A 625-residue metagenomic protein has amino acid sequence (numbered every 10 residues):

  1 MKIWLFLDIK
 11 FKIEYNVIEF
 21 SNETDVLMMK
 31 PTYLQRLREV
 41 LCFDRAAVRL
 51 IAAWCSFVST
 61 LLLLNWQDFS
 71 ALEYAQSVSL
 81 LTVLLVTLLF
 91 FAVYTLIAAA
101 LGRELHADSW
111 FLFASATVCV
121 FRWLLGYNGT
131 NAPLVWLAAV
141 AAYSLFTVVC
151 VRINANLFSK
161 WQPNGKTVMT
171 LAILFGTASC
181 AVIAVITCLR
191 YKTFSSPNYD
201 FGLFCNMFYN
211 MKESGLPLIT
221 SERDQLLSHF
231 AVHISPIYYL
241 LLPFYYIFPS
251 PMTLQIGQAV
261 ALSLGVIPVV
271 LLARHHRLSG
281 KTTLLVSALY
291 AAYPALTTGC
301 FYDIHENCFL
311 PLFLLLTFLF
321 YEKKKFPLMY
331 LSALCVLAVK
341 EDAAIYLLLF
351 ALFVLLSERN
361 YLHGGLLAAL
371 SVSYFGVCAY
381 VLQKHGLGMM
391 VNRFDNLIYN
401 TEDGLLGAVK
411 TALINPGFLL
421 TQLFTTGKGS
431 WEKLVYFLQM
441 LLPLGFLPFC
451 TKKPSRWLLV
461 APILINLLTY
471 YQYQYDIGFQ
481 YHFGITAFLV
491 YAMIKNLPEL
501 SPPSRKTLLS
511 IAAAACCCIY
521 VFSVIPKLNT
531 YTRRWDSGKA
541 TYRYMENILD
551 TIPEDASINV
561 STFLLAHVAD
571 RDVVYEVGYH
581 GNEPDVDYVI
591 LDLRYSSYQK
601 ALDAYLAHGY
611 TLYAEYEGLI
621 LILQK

Functional and structural regions predicted by a protein language model:
Y15-C55, L88-A116, W123-I183, L362-H363: Start-transfer (signal-anchor) and selected internal transmembrane alpha helices of multi-pass inner/ER membrane
F90-A100, T253-R277, L316: Transmembrane-helix motifs of polytopic, lipid-linked glycan transferases
F90-L101, Q422, K433-L459, I463: Hydrophobic, aromatic-rich transmembrane alpha-helices and their immediate juxtamembrane boundary segments
R103-A116, S263-A292, P311-L312, L328: Transmembrane-helix signature of polytopic, membrane-embedded enzymes that assemble or transfer cell-envelope glycans
L105, R277, E306-F309, L315-M329 (+1 more regions): Membrane-interface transmembrane helices that cradle and orient dolichyl/undecaprenyl
S109-C119, T170-T177, K281, A368-V372 (+1 more regions): Signature aromatic-anchored transmembrane alpha helix within multi-pass, membrane-resident enzymes that catalyze glycan
W123, L315-F320, P327-E341, Y346-L355 (+1 more regions): Membrane-interface alpha helices of multi-pass inner-membrane proteins
P133-S144, I345, R456-P502: Hydrophobic/aromatic-rich transmembrane helices and adjacent perimembrane loops
